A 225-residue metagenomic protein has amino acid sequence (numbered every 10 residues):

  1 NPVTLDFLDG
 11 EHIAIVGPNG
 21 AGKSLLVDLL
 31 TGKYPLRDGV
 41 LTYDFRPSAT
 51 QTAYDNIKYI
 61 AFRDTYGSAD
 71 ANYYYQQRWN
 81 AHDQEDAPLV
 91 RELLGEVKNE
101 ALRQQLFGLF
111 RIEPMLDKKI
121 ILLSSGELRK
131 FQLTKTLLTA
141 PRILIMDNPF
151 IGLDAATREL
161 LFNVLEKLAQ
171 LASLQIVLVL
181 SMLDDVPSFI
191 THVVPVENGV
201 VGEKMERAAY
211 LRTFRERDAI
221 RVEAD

Functional and structural regions predicted by a protein language model:
V27-N99: ABC ATPase nucleotide-binding domain signature region
K98-M115: Conserved ABC ATPase "signature" region
K119-L123: Conserved ABC ATPase signature
L133, L161: Hydrophobic anchor residue at the start of the ABC signature
L144-N148: Catalytic Walker B motif of ABC-type/P-loop ATPase nucleotide-binding domains
M182-S188: Conserved H-loop
V196-E223: Conserved beta-strand-loop-alpha-helix hinge in the C-terminal portion of ABC ATPase nucleotide-binding domains
